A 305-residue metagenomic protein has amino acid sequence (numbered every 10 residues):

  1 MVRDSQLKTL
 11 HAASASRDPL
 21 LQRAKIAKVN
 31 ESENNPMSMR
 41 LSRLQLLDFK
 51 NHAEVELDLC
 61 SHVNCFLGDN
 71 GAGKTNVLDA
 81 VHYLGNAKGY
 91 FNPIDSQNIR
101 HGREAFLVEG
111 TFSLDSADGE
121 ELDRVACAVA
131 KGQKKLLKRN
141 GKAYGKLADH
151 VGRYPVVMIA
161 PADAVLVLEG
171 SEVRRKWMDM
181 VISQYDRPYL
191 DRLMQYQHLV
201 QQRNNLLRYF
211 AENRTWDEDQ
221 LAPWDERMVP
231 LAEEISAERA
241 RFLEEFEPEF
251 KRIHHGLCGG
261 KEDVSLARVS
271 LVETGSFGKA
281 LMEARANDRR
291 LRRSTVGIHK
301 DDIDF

Functional and structural regions predicted by a protein language model:
D4, D18, N34-N35: Intrinsic-disorder-associated, low-complexity terminal segments enriched in Asp/Asn/His/Tyr and depleted of Lys/Arg
A27-D69, H82-Y83, D95-Q97, S116 (+1 more regions): Conserved NTPase motor "head" modules and their coupling/switch loops across ABC/AAA+ ATPases, GTPases, and GHKL ATPases
K74: Conserved lysine of the Walker
N86-V173, W177-Y189, E247-R252, G278-N287: Nucleotide-state sensing region of NTPase/ATPase domains
A162-C258: An accessory alpha-helical subdomain
